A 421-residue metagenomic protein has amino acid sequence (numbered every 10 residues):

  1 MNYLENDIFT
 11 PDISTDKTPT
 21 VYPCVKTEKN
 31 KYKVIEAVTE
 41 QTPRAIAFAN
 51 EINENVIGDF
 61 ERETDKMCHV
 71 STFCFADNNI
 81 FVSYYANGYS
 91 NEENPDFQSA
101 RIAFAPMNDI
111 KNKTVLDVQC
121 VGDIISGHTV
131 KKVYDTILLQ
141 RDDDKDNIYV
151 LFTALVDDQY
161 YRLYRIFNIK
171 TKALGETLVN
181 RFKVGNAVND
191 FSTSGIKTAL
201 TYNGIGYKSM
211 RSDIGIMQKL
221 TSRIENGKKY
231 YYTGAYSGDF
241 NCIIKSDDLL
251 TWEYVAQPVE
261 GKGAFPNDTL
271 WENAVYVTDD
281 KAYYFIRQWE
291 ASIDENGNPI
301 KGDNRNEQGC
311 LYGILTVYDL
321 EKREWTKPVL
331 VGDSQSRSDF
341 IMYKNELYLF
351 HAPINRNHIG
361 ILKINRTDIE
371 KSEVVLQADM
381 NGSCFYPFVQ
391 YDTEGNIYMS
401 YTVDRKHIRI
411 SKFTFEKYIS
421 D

Functional and structural regions predicted by a protein language model:
Y3-L4, I8, D16-K66, C74-K131 (+5 more regions): Beta-rich carbohydrate-recognition and catalytic domains
S383-P387: C-terminal regions of proteins
